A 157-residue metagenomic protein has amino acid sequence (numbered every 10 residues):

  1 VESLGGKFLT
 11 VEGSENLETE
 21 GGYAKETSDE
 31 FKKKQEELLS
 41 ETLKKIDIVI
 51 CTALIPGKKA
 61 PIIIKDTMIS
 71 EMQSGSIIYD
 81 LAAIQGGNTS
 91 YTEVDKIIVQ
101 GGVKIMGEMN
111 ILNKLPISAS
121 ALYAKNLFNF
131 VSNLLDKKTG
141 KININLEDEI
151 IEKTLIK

Functional and structural regions predicted by a protein language model:
V1-T42: Glycine-rich phosphate/diphosphate-binding loop of Rossmann-like nucleotide-binding domains
S3, E30, K34-K45, I63-T67 (+3 more regions): Conserved active-site and cofactor/substrate-binding residues in soluble primary-metabolism enzymes
L4-G5, V11-S14, T42-I46, P56 (+4 more regions): Change "in soluble alpha/beta enzymes" to "in soluble alpha/beta proteins
E12, A82, M109: Residues at the C-termini of beta-strands that transition into short coil/loop
N16-E18, I84-N88, L112-K114: Short gly/pro/ser/thr-enriched loop/turn and capping motifs at secondary-structure boundaries
S28, A53-G57, P116: Glycine- and other small-residue-rich loops at beta-strand/loop junctions that grip anionic moieties
I48-M106: ADP-ribose/adenylate-binding Rossmann-like module
T89-K157: Adenosine-phosphate binding glycine-rich loop
